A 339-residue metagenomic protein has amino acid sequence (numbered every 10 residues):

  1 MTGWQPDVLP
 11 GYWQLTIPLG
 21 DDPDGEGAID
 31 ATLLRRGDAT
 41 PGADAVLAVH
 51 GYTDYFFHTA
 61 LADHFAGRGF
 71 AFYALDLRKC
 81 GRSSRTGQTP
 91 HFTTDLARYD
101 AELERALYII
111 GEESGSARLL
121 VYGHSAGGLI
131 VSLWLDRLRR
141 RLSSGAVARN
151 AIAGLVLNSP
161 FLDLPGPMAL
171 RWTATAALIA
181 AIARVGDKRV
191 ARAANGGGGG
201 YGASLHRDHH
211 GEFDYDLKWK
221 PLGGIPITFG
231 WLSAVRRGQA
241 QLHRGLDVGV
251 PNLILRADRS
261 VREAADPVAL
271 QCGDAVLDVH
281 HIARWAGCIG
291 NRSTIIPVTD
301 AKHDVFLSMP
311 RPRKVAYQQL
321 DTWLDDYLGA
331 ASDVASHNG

Functional and structural regions predicted by a protein language model:
M1-T40: N-terminal cap/lid segment of alpha/beta-hydrolase-fold proteins
L34-T86, V268-A269: Short, surface-exposed "cap/lid" segments of acyl-processing enzymes
A48-Y52, S125, A257: Glycine-rich His-Gly loop
T53, G81-R118, P312-A316: Catalytic nucleophile-loop/oxyanion-hole region of alpha/beta-hydrolase and closely related hydrolase-like folds
L75-C80, P160, A257, V298-D300: Active-site loop/turn elements of alpha/beta-hydrolase fold enzymes, especially the short glycine-/histidine-rich
A126, I130-I227: Alpha/beta-hydrolase-fold enzymes
V190-P297: Serine-hydrolase catalytic core
R292-G339: Catalytic active-site module of serine/aspartate enzymes centered on a nucleophile-bearing elbow/loop
